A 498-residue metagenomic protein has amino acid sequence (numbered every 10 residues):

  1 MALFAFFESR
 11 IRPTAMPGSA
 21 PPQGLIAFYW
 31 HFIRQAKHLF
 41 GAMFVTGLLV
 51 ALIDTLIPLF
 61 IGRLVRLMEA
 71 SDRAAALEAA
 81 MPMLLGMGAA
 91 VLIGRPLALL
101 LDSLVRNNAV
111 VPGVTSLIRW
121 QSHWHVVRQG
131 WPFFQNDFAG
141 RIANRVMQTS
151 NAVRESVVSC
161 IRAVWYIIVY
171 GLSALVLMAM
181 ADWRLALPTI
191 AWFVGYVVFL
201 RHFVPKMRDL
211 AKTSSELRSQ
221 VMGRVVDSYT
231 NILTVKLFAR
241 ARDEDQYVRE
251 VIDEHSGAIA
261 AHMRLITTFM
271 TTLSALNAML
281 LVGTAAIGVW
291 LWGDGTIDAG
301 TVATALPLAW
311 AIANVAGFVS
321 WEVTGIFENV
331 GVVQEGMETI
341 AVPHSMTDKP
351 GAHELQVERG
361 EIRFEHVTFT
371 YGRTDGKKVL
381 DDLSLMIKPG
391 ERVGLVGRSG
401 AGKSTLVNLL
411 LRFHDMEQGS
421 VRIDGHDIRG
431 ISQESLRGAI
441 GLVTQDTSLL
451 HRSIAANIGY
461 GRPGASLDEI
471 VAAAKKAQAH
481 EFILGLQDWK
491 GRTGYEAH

Functional and structural regions predicted by a protein language model:
M1-D54, E69-M87, L101-V110, I118 (+7 more regions): Membrane-integrated ABC transporters
S9, V45-T46, A90-V111, V158 (+6 more regions): Alpha-helical transmembrane segments of multi-pass membrane proteins
R34-H38, W131-Q135, Q148-I161, K206-G223 (+5 more regions): An intracellular "coupling" helix at the cytosolic face of ABC transporter transmembrane type-1 domains
F40-A98, A179-R184, V282, A286 (+2 more regions): Transmembrane helix-loop-helix hairpins at lipid-water interfaces of multipass membrane proteins, especially the type-1
V45, L49, I53-I57, V110 (+4 more regions): Hydrophobic alpha-helical transmembrane segments of ABC transporter permease domains
A70-D72, L177-A191, L265-Q334, T339-I340: Helix-loop-helix
D102, R106-A109, H125-L172, T230 (+1 more regions): Juxtamembrane loop-to-helix connectors within ABC transporter transmembrane domains
L355-H498: ABC-type nucleotide-binding domain
